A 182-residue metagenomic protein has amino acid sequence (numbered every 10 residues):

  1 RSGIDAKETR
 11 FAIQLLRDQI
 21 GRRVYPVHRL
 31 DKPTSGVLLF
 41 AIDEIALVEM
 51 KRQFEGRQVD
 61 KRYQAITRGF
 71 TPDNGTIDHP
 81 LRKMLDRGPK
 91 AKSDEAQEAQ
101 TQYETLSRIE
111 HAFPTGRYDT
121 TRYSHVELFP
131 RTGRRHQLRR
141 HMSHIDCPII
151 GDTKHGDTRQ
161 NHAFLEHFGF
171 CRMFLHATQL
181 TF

Functional and structural regions predicted by a protein language model:
R1-F182: RNA pseudouridine synthases
